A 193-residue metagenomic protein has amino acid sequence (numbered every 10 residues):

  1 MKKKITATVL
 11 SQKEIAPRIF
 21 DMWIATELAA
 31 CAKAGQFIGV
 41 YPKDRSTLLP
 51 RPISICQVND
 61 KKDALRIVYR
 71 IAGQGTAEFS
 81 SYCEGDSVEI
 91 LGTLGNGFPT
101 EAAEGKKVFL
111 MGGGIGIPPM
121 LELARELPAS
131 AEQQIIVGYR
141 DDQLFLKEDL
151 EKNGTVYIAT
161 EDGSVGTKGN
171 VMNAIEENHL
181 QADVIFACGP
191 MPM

Functional and structural regions predicted by a protein language model:
K2-E84: Ferredoxin-reductase
Q74-M193: FNR/FR-type flavoprotein reductase catalytic core
